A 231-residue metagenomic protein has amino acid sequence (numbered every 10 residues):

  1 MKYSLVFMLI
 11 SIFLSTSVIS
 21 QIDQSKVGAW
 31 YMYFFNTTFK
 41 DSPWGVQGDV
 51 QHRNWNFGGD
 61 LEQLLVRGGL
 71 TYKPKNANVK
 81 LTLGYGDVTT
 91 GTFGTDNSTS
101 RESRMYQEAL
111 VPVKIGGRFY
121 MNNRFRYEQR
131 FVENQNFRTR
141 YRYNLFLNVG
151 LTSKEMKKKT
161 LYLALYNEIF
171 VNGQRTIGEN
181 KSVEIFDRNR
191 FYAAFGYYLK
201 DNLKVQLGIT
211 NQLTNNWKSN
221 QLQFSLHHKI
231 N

Functional and structural regions predicted by a protein language model:
M1-D23, I230: Bacterial Sec-dependent N-terminal signal peptides
Q21-G84: Start-of-domain marker
S25-A29, E62-V66, R101-M105, Q135-Y143 (+2 more regions): Residues that define the transmembrane beta-barrel architecture of outer-membrane proteins
Y33-T37, G68-Y72, Q107-V111, Y127 (+3 more regions): Residues on the lipid-exposed face of transmembrane beta-strands in outer-membrane beta-barrel proteins
T38-W44, K75-N78, K114-M121, L151-L161 (+1 more regions): Short loop/turn motifs that connect adjacent beta-strands in outer-membrane beta-barrel proteins
F39, V50-N56, P74, Y85-G91 (+5 more regions): Transmembrane beta-strands of outer-membrane beta-barrel pores
W44-G48, V66, V79-L83, F119-F125 (+5 more regions): Transmembrane beta-strands of outer-membrane beta-barrel proteins
R124-K204: Outer-membrane beta-barrel transmembrane domain signature
